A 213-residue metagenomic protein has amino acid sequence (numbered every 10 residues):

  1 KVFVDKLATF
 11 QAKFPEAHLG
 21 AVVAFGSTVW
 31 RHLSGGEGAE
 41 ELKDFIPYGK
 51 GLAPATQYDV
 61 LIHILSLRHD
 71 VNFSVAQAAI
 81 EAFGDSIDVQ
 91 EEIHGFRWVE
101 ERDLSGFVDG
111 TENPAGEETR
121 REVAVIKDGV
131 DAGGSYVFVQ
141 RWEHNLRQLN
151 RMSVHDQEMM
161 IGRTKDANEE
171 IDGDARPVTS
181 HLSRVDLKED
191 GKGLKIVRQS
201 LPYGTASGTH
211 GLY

Functional and structural regions predicted by a protein language model:
K1-Y213: Long, histidine/aromatic-enriched segments associated with O2/redox biology
